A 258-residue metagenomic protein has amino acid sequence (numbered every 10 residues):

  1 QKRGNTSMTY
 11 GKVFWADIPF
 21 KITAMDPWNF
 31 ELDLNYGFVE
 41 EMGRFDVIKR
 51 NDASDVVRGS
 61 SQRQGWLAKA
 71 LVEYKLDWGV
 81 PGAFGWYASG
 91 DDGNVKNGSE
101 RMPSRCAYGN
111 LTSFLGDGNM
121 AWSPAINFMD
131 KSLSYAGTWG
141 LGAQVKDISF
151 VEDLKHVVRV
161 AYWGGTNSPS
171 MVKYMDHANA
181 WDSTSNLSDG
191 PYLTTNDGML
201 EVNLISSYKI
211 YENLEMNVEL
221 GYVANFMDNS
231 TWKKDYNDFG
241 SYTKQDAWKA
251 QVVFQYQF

Functional and structural regions predicted by a protein language model:
Q1, E31-G37, G82-W86, V157-A161 (+4 more regions): Transmembrane beta-strands of outer-membrane beta-barrel proteins
Q1-P27: Internal metal/ion-chelating core segments
G4-N5, G37-R159, G164-P191: Extracellular/periplasmic loop regions
Y10-A16, Q62-A68, G137-L141, N196-V202 (+1 more regions): Residues that define the transmembrane beta-barrel architecture of outer-membrane proteins
A16-I22, A70-Y74, A83, L141-D147 (+2 more regions): Residues on the lipid-exposed face of transmembrane beta-strands in outer-membrane beta-barrel proteins
D26-F30, W78-G82, V151-H156, Y208 (+1 more regions): Repeated loop/turn-to-beta-strand initiation elements of outer-membrane beta-barrel proteins
A88, N213-Q257: Predominantly the C-terminal beta-signal and adjacent terminal strand-loop region of outer-membrane beta-barrel
N167-Y174, D197, V202, V223-F226 (+1 more regions): C-terminal transmembrane beta-barrel domains of outer membrane proteins
